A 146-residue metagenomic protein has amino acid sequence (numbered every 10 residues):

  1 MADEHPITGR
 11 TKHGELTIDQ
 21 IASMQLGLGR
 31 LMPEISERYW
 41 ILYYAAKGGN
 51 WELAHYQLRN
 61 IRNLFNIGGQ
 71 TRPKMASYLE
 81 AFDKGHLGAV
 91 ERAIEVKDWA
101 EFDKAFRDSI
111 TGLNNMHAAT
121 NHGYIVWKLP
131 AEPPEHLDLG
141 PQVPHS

Functional and structural regions predicted by a protein language model:
A2-S146: C-terminal-biased regions
